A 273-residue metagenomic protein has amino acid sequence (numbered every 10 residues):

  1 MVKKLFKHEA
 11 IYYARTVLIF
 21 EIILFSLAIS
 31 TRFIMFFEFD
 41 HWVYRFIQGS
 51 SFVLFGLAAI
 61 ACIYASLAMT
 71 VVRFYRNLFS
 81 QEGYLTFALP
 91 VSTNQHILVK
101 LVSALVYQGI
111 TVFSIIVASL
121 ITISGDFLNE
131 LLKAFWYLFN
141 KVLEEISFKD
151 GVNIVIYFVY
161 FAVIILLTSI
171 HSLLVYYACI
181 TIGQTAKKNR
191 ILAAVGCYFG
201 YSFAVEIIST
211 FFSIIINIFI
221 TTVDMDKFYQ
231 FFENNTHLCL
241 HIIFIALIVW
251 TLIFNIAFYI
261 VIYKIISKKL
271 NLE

Functional and structural regions predicted by a protein language model:
M1-G83, T93-E273: Hydrophobic alpha-helical transmembrane segments of membrane proteins
